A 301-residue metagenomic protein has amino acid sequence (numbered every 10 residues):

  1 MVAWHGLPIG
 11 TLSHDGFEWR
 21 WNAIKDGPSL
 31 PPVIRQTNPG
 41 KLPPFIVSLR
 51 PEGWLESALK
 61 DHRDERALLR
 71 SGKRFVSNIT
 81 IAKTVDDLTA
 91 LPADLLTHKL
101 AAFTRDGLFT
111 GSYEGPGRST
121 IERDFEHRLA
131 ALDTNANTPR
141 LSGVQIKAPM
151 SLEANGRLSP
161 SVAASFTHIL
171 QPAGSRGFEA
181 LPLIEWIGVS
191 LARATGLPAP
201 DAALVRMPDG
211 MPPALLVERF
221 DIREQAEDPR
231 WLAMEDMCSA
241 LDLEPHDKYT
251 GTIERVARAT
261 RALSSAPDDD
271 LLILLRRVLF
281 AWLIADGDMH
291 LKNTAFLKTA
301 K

Functional and structural regions predicted by a protein language model:
M1-K301: Phosphate/dinucleotide-binding and metal-coordinating scaffold of catalytic cores in nucleotide-dependent enzymes
